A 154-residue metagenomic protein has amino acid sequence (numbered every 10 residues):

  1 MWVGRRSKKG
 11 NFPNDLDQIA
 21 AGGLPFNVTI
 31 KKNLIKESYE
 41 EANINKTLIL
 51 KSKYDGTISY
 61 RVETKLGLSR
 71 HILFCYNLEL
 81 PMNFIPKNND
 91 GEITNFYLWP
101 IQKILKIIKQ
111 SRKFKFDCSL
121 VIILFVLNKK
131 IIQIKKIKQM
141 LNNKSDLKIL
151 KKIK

Functional and structural regions predicted by a protein language model:
M1-E40, I44, Y54-G56, L147-K151: Conserved Nudix-box catalytic region and its N-terminal flanking loop in Nudix hydrolases and closely related
R6-K9, N43-F84: Active-site segment of metal-dependent pyrophosphate-handling enzymes, primarily the Nudix hydrolase catalytic core
G10-L16, S69, L73-L80, F84-K154: Nudix hydrolase/Nudix homology domain
A21-T29, E63, G67, N95: A short glycine-/small-residue-rich loop at the edge of a beta-strand within enzyme catalytic domains
